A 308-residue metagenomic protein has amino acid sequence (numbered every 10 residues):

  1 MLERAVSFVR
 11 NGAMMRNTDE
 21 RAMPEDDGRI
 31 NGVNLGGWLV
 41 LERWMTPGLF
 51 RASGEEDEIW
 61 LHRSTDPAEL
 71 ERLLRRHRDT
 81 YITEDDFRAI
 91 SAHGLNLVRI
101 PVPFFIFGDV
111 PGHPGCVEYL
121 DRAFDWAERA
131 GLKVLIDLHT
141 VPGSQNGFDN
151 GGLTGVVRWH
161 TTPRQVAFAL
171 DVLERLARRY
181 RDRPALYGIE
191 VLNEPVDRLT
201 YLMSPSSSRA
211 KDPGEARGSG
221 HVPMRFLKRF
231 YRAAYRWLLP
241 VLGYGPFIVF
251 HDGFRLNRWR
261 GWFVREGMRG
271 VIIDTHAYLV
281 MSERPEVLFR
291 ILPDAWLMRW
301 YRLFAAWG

Functional and structural regions predicted by a protein language model:
L2-L95: N-terminal carbohydrate-binding accessory modules
F8-G12, R16-M23, D27-G32, R43 (+2 more regions): Active-site region of glycoside hydrolase catalytic domains
G28-L39, E128-G143: Glycine-rich, aromatic-flanked loop segments that form ligand/cofactor-binding clefts across common enzyme folds
R72-L74, D109-P111, H221-V222: Short, contiguous strand/loop micro-motifs
H77-L97, G108, G112-T140, N150-E190 (+2 more regions): An active-site-proximal structural segment forming one wall of the substrate-binding cleft that immediately precedes
I106-D109, N257-R258: Short, solvent-exposed loop/turn segments at secondary-structure junctions
